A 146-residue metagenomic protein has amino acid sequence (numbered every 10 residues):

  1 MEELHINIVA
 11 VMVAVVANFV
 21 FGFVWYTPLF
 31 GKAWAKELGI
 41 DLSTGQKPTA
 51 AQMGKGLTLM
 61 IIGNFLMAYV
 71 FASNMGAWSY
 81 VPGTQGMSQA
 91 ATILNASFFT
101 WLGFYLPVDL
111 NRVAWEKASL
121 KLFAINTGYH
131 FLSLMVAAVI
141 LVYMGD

Functional and structural regions predicted by a protein language model:
M1-D146: Juxtamembrane/disordered regions of integral membrane proteins
